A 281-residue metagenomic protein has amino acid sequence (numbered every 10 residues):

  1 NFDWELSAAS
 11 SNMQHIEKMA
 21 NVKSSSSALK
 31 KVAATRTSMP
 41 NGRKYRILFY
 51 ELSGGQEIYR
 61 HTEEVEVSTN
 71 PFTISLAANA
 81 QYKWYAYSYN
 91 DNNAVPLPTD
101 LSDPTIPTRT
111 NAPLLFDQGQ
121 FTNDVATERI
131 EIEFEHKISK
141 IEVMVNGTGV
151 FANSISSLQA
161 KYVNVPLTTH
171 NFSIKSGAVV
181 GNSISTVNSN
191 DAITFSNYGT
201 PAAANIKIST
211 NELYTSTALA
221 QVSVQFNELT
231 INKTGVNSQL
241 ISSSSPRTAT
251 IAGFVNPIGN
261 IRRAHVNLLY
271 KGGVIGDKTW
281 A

Functional and structural regions predicted by a protein language model:
N1-A281: Sec-type signal peptide cleavage vicinity
